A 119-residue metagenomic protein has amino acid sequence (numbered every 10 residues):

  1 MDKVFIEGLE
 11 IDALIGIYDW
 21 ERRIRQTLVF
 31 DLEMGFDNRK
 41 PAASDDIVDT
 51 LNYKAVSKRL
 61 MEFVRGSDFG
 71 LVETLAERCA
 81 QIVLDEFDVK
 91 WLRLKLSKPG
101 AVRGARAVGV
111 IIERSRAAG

Functional and structural regions predicted by a protein language model:
M1-G119: N-terminal, polar/charged subdomain of small-to-medium soluble alpha/beta proteins
